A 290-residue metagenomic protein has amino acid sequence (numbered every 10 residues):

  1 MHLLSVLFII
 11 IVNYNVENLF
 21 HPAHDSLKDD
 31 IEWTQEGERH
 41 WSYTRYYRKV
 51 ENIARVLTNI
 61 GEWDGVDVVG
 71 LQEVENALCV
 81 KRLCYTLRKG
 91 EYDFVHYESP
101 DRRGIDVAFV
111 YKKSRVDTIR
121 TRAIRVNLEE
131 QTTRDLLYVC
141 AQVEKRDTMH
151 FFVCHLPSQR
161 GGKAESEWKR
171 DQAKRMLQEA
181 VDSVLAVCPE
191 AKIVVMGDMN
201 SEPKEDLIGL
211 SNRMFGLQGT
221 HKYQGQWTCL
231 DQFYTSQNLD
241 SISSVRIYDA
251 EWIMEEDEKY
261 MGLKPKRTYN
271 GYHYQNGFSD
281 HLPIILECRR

Functional and structural regions predicted by a protein language model:
L7-E91, S99-I105, R175, E258-Y272 (+1 more regions): N-terminal, active-site-proximal structural segment of metallo-dependent hydrolase catalytic domains
V16-L19, V74, L156, D198-N200 (+1 more regions): Active-site metal-binding loops of divalent metal-dependent hydrolases
L27-D30, M149-K169: Active-site His/acidic residue clusters
G37-T44, G65-L71, H96-Y97, V126-N127 (+5 more regions): Second-shell loop/turn segments in exported
V68-G70, V74-L156: Structured beta-strand-rich core segments of catalytic domains in phosphoester-bond hydrolases
N76-L78, R102-G104, Q159-G161, N200-E205 (+1 more regions): Active-site environment of divalent metal-dependent phosphoester hydrolases
D171, E179-I193, N200-R290: Metal-dependent phosphoester-hydrolase catalytic domains
